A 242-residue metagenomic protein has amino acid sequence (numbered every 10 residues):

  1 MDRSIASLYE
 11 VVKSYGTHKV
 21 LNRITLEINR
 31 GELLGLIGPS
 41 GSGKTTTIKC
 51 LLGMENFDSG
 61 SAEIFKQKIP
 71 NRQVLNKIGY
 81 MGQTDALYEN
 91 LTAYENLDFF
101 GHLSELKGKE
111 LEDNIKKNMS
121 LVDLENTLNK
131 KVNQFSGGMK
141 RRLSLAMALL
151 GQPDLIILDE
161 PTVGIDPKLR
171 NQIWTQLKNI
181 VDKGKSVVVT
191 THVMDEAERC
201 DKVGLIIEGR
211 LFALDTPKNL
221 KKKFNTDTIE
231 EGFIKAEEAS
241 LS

Functional and structural regions predicted by a protein language model:
L52: Helix-to-loop junction immediately C-terminal to a conserved catalytic motif
G60-N76: Conserved ABC transporter NBD signature motif
D98, H102, K109-T127: Conserved ABC ATPase "signature" region
K131-F135: Conserved ABC ATPase signature
I156-E160: Catalytic Walker B motif of ABC-type/P-loop ATPase nucleotide-binding domains
L214-D215: ABC ATPase "signature
